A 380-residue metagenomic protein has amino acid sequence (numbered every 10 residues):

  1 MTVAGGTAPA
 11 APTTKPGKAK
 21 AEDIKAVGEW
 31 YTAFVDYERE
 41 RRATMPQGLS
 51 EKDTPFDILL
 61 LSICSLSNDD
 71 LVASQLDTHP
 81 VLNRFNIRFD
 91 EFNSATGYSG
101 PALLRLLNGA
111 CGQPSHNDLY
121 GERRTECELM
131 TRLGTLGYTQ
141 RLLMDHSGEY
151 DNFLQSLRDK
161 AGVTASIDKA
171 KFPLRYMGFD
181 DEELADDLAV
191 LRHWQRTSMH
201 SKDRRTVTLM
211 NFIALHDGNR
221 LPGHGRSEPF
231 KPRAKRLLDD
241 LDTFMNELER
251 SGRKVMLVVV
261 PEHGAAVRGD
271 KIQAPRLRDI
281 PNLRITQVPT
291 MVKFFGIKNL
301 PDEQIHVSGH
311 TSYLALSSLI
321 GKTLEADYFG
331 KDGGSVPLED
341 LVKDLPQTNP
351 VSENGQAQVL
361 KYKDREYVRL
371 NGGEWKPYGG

Functional and structural regions predicted by a protein language model:
M1-T54, E126-C127, T131, T135-L136 (+4 more regions): Membrane-interface soluble catalytic domains
P16-T206, N211-R220, Y313, G333: Active-site-proximal alpha/beta segments of enzymes that process anionic O-linked groups
D77, R236-D239, A315-L319: Short amphipathic alpha-helical face segments that pack within enzyme cores and frequently flank/anchor catalytic
V81, L129-R132, R236, D240-R250: Catalytic-core regions built around general acid/base machinery
S115-Y120, G178-D181, G225-A234, M245-N246 (+4 more regions): Active-site rim elements
A214, P232, D242, A357-L360: Polyampholytic, low-complexity intrinsically disordered segments
R253-K254, V260-K298: Histidine-centered active-site microenvironments of extracellular/periplasmic hydrolases and transferases
